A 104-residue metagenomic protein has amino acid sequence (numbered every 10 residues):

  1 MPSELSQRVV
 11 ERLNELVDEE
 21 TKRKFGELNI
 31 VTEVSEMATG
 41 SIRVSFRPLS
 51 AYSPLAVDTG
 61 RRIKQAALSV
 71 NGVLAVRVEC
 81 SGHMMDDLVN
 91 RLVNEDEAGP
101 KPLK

Functional and structural regions predicted by a protein language model:
M1-K104: Domain-level signature for proteins that mediate thiol-based redox and metal-cofactor handling
